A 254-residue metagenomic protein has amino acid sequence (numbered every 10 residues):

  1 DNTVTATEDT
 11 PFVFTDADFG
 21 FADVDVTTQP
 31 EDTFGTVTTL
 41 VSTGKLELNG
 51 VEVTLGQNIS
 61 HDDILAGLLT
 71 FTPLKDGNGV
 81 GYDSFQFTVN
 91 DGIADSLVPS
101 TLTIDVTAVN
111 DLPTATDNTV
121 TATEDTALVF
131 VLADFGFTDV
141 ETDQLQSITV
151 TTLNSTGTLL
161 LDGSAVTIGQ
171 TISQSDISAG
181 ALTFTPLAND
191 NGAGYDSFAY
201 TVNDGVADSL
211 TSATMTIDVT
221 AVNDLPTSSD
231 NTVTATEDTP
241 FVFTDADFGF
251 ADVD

Functional and structural regions predicted by a protein language model:
D1, D111-N118, D224-D230: Proline-enriched interdomain boundary motifs that mark the N-terminal boundary and often initiate the first structured
D1-E8, T227, A251-D254: Short intrinsically disordered, low-complexity coil segments enriched in acidic
P11-V13, A17-E31, V41-V109, T121-V129 (+4 more regions): Acidic, turn/loop-rich segments in luminal/extracellular domains of secretory-pathway and cell-surface proteins
V37: Short helix- or helix-capping micro-motifs that position conserved polar/aromatic residues at function-defining sites
